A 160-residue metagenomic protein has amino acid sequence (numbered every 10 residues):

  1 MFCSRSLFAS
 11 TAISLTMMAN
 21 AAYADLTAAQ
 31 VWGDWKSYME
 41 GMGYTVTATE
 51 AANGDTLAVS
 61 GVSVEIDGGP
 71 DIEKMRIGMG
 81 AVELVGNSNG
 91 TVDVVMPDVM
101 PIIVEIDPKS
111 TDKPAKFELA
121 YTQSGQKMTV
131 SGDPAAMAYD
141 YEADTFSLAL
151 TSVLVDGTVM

Functional and structural regions predicted by a protein language model:
M1-A24: Gram-negative bacterial Sec-dependent N-terminal signal peptides
D25-M160: Glycine-rich, small/hydroxylated-residue low-complexity segments
